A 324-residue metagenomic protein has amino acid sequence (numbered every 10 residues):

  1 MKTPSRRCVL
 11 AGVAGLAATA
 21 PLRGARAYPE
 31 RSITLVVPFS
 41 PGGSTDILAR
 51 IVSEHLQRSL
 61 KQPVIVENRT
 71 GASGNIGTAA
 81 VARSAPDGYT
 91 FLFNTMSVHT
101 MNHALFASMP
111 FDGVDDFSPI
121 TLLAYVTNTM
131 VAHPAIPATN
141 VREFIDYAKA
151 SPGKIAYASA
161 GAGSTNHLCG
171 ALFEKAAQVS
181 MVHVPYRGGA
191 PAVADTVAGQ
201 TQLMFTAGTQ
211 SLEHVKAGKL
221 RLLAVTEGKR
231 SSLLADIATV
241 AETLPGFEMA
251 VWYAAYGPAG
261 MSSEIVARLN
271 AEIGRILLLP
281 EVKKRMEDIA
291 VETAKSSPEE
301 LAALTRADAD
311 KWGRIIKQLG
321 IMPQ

Functional and structural regions predicted by a protein language model:
K2, C8-A25: N-terminal export signals
A25-V114, K154, V179-Q202, A207 (+2 more regions): N-terminal (or domain-start) structured segment
E30, Q57-K61, A177-Q178, S232 (+2 more regions): A short C-terminal helix-loop "cap" of Rossmann-like NAD(P)-dependent dehydrogenase/epimerase domains
E30-S32, K175, K216, S263-Q324: An extracytoplasmic/periplasmic, membrane-proximal ligand-sensing/linker region
I47, I51, I76, A80 (+13 more regions): Extracytoplasmic/secreted proteins, especially bacterial periplasmic and envelope-associated proteins
S53, Q57, K61, A82-P86 (+10 more regions): Sec-exported extracytoplasmic/periplasmic mature domains
R83-Y89, M96, A104-P191, V240 (+1 more regions): Hinge/capping helix and adjacent helix->loop/strand transition within the periplasmic-binding protein
H99-S108, E174-A176, L203-D236: A ligand-binding cleft/hinge motif common to bilobed small-molecule-binding domains
